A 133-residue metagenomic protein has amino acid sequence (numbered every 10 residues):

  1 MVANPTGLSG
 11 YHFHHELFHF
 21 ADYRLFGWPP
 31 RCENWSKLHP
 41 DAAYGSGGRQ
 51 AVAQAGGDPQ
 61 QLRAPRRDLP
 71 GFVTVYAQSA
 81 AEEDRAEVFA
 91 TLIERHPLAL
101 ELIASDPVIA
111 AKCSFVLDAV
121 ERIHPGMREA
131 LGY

Functional and structural regions predicted by a protein language model:
M1-Y133: Active-site-flanking segments in enzyme catalytic domains
